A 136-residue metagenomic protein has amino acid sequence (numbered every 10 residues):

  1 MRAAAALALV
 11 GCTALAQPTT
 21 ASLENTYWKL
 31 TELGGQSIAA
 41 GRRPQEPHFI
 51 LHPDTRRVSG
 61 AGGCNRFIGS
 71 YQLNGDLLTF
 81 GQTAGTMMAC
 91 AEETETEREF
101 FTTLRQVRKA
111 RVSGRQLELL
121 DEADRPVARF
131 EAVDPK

Functional and structural regions predicted by a protein language model:
R2-G11: Bacterial N-terminal signal peptides
C12-K136: Lipid interaction determinants
